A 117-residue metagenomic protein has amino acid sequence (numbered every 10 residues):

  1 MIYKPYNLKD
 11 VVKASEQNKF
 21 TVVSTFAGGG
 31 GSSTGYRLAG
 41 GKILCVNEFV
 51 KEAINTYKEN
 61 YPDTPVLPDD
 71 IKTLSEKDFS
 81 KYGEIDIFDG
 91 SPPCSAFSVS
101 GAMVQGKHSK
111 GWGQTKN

Functional and structural regions predicted by a protein language model:
M1-N117: Conserved active-site and SAM-binding loop architecture of S-adenosyl-L-methionine-dependent nucleic-acid
